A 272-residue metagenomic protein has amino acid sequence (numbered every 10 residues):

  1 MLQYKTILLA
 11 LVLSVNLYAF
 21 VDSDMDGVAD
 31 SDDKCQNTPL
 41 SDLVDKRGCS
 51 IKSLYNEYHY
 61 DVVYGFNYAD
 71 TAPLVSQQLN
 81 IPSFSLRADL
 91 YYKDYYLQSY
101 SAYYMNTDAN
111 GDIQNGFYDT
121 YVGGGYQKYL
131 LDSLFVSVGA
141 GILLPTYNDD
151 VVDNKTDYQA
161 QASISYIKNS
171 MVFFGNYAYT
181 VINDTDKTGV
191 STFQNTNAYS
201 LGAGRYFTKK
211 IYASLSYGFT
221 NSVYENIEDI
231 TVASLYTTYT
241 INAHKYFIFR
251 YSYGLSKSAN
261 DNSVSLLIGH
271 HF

Functional and structural regions predicted by a protein language model:
A19-Y58: Extracellular calcium-associated, cysteine-rich motifs in secreted modular proteins
K52-D89: Short glycine/proline- and aromatic-enriched beta-strand/turn motifs that initiate or cap beta-hairpins
Y58, Q78-F84, N115-T120, N154-Y158 (+3 more regions): Residues that define the transmembrane beta-barrel architecture of outer-membrane proteins
F66-A72, L90-D94, S101-T107, K128 (+6 more regions): Transmembrane beta-strands of outer-membrane beta-barrel pores
L86, V122-G124, V138, A160-A162 (+4 more regions): Membrane-embedded beta-strands of outer-membrane beta-barrel proteins, especially the hydrophobic/small aromatic
K93-S99, L131-V136, K168-G175, Y206-L215 (+1 more regions): Repeated loop/turn-to-beta-strand initiation elements of outer-membrane beta-barrel proteins
D153-V223: Detector for outer-membrane/organellar transmembrane beta-barrel domains, recognizing the amphipathic beta-strand
T237-T240, N260-F272: Outer-membrane beta-barrel "beta-signal"
